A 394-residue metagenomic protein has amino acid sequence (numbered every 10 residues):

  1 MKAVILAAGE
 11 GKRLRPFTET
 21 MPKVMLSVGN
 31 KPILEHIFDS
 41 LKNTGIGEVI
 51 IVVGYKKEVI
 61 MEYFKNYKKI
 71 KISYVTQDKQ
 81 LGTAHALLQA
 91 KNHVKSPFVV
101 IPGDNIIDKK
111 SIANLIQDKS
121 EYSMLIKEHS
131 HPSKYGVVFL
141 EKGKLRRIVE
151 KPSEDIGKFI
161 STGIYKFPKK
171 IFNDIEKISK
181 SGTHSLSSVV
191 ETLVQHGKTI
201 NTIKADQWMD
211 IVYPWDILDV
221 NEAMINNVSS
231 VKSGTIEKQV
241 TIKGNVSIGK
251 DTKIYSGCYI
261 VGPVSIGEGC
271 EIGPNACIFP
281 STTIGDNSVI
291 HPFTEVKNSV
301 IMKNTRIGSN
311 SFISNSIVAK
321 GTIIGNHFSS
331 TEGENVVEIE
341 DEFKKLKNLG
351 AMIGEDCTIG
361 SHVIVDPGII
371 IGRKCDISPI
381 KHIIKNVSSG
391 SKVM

Functional and structural regions predicted by a protein language model:
K2-I5, R13, S27, K31-I101: Conserved N-terminal catalytic core of the sugar/cofactor nucleotidyltransferase
G11-P16, S133: Short N-terminal binding/cap micro-motifs at the start of the first secondary-structure element
G103-I106: The conserved acidic donor/metal-binding loop of glycosyltransferases
K110-Y135: Conserved donor-nucleotide/metal-binding helix-loop-beta segment in metal-dependent transferases, i.e., the alpha-helix
I116, E141-N226: Catalytic-core segments of class I nucleotidyltransferases/pyrophosphorylases that form NMP-activated intermediates
K180-T183, T192-S281: Extended, small-residue-rich solenoid/repeat segments and analogous flexible loops that form exposed scaffolds
H291-M394: Glycine-rich hexapeptide-repeat left-handed beta-helix
